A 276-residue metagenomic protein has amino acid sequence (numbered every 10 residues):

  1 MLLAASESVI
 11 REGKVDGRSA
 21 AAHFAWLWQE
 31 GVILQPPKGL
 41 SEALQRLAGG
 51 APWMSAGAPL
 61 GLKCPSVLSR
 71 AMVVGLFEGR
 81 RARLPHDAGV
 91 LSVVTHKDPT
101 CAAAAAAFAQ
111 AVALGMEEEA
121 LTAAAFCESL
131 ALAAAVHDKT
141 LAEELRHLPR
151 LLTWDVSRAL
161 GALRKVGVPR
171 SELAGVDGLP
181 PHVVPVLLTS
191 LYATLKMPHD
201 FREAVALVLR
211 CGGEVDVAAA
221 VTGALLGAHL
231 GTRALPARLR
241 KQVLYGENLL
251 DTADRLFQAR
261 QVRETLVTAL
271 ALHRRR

Functional and structural regions predicted by a protein language model:
M1-R276: Structured, active/binding-site neighborhoods that engage oxygen-rich ligands
